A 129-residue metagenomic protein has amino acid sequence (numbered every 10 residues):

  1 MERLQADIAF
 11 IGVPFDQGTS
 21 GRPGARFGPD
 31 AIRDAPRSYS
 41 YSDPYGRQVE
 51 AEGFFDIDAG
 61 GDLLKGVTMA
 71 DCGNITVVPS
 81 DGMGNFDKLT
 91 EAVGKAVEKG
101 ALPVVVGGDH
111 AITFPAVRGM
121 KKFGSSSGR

Functional and structural regions predicted by a protein language model:
M1-G128: Metal-dependent C-N hydrolase catalytic cores
